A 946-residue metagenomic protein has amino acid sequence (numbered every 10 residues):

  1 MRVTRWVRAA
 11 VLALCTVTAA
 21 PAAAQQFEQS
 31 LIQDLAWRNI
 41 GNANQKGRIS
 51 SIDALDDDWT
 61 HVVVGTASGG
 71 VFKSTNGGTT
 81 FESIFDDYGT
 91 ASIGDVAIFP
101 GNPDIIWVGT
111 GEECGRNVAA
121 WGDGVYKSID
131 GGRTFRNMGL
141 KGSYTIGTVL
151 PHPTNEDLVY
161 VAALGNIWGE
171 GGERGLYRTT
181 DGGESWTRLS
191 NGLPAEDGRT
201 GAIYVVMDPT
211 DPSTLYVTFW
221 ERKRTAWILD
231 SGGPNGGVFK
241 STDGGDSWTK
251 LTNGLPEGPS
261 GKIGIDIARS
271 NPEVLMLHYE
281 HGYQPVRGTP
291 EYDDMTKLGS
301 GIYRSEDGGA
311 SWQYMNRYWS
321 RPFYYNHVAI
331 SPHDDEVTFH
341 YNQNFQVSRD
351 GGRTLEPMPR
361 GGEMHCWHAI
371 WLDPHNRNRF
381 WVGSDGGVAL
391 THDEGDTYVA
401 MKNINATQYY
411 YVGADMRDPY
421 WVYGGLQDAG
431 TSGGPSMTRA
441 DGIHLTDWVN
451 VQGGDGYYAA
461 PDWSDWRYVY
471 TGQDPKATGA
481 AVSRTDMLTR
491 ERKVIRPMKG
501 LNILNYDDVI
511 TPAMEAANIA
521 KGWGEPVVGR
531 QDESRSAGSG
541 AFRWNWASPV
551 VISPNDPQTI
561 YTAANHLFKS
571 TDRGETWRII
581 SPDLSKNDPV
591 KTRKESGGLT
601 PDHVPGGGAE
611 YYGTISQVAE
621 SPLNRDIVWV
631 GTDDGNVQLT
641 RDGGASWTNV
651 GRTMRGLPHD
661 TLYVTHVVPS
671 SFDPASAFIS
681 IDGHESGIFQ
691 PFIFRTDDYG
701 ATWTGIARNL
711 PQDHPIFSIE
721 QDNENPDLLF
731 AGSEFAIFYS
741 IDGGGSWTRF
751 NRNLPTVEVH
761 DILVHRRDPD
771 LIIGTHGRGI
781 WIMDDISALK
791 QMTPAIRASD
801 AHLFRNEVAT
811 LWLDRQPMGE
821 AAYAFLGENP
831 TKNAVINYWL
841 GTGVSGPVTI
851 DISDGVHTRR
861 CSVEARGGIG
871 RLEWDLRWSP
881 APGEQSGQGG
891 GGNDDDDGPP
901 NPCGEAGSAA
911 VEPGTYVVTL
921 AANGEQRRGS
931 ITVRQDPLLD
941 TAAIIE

Functional and structural regions predicted by a protein language model:
M1-R5: N-terminal secretory signal peptides that target proteins for export/translocation
A9-A19: Bacterial N-terminal signal peptides
A20-A24: Sec/Tat signal peptide C-region and signal peptidase I cleavage site
Q25-F825, T831-G843: Beta-propeller blade termini and top-face loops
A481-T485, I836-H857, T915-T919: Beta-strand-rich binding/interaction modules
D660, H857-A909: Glycine-centered tight-turn motifs at strand-turn-strand junctions
P880-G883, A921-G929: Short acidic/polar inter-strand loop motif in beta-rich domains
S930-L938: Short beta-strand edge segments in extracellular beta-sheet folds
